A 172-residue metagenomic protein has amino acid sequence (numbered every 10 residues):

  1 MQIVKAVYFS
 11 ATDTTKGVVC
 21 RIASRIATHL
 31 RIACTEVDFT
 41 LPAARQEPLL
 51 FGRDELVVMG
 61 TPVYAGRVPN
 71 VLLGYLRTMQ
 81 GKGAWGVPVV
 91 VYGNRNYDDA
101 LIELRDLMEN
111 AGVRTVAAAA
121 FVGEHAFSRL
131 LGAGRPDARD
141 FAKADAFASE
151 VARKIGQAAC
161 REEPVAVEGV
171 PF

Functional and structural regions predicted by a protein language model:
Q2-A6, S10-L41, E47-F172: FMN-binding flavodoxin-like domain, especially the glycine-rich phosphate-binding loop
